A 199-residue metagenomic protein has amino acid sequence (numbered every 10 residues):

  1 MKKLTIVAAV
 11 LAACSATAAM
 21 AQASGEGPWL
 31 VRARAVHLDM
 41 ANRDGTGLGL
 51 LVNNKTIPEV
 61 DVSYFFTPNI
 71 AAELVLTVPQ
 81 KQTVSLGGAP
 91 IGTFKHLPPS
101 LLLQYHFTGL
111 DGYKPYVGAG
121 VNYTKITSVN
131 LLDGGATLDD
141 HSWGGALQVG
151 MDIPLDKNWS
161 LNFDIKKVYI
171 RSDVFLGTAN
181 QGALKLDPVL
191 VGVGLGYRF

Functional and structural regions predicted by a protein language model:
M1-G27: Cleavable N-terminal export/targeting peptides
L4, G25-W29, P68-I70, D111-P115 (+3 more regions): Outer-envelope beta-barrel architecture signal
A21-S63, A72, T127-S128, G194-G196: Short glycine/proline- and aromatic-enriched beta-strand/turn motifs that initiate or cap beta-hairpins
G25, L48-K55, A89-H96, G134-W143 (+1 more regions): Replace "Gram-negative outer membrane beta-barrel proteins" with "bacterial and organellar outer membrane beta-barrel
H37, D61-L131, P188-F199: Gram-negative (and chloroplast) outer-membrane scaffold detector with strong preference for beta-barrel transmembrane
N42-G49, Q82-P90, T127-A136, D173-N180: Outer-membrane beta-barrel translocator domains and adjoining extracellular loop/strand segments of Gram-negative
V52-N54, S142-G144, D152-P154, N158-N162 (+3 more regions): Subset of outer-membrane beta-barrel
P99-L103, G118-Y123, D140-M151, I165-K167: Hydrophobic alpha-helical segments of small multi-pass membrane proteins
